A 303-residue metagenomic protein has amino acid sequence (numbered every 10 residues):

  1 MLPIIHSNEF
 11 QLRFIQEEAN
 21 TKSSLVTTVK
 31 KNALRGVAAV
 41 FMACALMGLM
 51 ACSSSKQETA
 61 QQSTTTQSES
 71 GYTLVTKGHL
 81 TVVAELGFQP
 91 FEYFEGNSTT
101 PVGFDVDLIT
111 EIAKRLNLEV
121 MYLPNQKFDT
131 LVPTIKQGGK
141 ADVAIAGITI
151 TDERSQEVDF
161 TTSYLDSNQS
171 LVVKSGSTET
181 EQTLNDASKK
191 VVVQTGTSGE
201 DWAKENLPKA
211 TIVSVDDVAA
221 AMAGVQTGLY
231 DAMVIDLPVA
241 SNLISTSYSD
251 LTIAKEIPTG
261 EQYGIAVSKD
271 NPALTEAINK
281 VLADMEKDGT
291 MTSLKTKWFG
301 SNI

Functional and structural regions predicted by a protein language model:
G48-A51: C-terminal motif of bacterial Sec signal peptides marking the signal peptidase cleavage site
S54-A60, S70, S198-I212, I253-A254 (+1 more regions): Ligand-binding clefts/hinges and TM-proximal coupling segments of bilobed small-molecule sensing domains
T65-A146: Extracytoplasmic small-molecule ligand-binding "clamshell" domains of the periplasmic binding protein/Venus flytrap
L86, L165-S175, L237-A283, S301-I303: Periplasmic-binding protein-like
Q89, P101-K114, S167-M222, A232 (+2 more regions): Bilobed "Venus flytrap"/periplasmic-binding protein-like clamshell domains and structurally analogous long
T110, E119-L184, T252: Acidic, polar ligand-binding/catalytic clefts
Y122-T134, T178-E179, T195, V213-A223 (+2 more regions): Short helix-initiation/N-cap motifs at beta->coil->alpha
D129, I148-Q156, K204, Q226-T227 (+1 more regions): A ligand-binding cleft/hinge motif common to bilobed small-molecule-binding domains
